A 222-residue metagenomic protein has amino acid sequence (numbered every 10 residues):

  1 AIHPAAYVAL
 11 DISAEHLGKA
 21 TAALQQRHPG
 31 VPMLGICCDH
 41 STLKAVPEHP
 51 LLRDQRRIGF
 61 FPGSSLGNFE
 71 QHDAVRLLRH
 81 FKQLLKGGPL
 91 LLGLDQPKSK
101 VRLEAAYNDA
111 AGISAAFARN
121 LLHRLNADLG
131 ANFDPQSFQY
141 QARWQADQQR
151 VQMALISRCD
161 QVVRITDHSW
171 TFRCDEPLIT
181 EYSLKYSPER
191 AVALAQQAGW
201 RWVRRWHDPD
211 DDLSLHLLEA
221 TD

Functional and structural regions predicted by a protein language model:
A1-L43: Class I SAM-dependent methyltransferase SAM/SAH-binding core
L43-D54: Short amphipathic alpha-helix with an adjacent loop that forms part of the alpha/beta core around
F60-F61: A conserved beta-strand element that flanks and buttresses the S-adenosyl-L-methionine
G67-H80, L85-K86: A short, conserved alpha-helix within the catalytic core of class I
Q83-P97: Conserved beta-strand signature within the Rossmann-like core of class I S-adenosyl-L-methionine
R102-W200: Substrate-binding/catalytic lobe of Class I Rossmann-like enzymes that use SAM or dcSAM, i.e., the mid-to-C-terminal
L155-R158, H207-D222: Core SAM-dependent methyltransferase catalytic element
R201-R205: A short linear hydrophobic-aromatic micro-motif
